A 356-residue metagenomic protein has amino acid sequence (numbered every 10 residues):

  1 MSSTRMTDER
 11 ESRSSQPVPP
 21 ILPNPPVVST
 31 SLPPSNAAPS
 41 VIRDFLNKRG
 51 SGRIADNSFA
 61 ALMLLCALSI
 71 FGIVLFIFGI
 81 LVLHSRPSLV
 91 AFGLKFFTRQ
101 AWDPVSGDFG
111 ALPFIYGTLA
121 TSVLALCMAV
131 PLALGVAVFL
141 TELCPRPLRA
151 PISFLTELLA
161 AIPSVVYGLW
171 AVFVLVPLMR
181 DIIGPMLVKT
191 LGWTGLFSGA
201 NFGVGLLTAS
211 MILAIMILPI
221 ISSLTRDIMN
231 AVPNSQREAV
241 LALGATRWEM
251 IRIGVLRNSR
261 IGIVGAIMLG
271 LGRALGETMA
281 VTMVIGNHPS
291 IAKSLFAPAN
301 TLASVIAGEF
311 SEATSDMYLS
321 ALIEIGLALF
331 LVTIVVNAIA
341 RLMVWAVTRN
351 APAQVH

Functional and structural regions predicted by a protein language model:
M1-A67, A340-H356: Transmembrane alpha-helical segments of polytopic membrane transport and secretion proteins
I42-N57, A61-L62, L81-A125, P145-R146 (+2 more regions): Periplasmic/extracellular loop-to-transmembrane helix junction in inner-membrane transport proteins
V90-F109, Y167-I215: Membrane-interfacial helix termini and adjacent extracytoplasmic/periplasmic loops of multi-pass transporters
L112-F139, I267, L329: Transmembrane alpha-helix signature in integral membrane proteins
A125-T156, A340-R349: Transmembrane-helix boundary motif in ABC transporter permease subunits
F154, L158, I162, V166 (+4 more regions): Transmembrane alpha-helices
R226-N230, N234, S311-H356: C-terminal transmembrane helix and the adjacent membrane-cytosol boundary/short C-terminal tail of inner/organellar
V281-L331: Interhelical loop and adjacent transmembrane-helix boundary motif in polytopic membrane transport permeases
